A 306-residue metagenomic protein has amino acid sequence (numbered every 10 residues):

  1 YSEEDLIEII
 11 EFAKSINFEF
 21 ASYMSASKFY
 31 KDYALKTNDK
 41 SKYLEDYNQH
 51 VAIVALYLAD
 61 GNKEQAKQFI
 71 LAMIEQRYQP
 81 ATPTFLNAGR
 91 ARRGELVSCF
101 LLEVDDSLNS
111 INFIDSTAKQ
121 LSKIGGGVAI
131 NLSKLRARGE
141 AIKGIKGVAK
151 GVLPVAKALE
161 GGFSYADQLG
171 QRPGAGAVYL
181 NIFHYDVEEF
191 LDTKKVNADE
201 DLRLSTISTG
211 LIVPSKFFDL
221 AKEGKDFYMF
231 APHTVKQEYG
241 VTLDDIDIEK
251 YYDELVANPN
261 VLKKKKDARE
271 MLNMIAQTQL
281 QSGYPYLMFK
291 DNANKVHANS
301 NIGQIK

Functional and structural regions predicted by a protein language model:
Y1-K306: Extended catalytic cores of very large enzyme megasubunits
